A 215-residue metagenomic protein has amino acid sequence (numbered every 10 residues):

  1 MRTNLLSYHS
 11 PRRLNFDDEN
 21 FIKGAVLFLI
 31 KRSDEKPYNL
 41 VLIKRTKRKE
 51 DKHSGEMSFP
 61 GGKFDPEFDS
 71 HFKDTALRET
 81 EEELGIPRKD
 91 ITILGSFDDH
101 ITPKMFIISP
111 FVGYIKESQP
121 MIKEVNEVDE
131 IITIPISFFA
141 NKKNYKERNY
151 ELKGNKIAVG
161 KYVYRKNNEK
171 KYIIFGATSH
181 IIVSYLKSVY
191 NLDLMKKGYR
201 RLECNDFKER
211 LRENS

Functional and structural regions predicted by a protein language model:
M1-F59, K63-S96, H100-Q119, V128 (+2 more regions): N-terminal leader/linker segments that precede catalytic domains of diphosphate-processing enzymes
K123-A158: Amphipathic alpha-helical blocks and their helix-capping loop/short-beta junctions
